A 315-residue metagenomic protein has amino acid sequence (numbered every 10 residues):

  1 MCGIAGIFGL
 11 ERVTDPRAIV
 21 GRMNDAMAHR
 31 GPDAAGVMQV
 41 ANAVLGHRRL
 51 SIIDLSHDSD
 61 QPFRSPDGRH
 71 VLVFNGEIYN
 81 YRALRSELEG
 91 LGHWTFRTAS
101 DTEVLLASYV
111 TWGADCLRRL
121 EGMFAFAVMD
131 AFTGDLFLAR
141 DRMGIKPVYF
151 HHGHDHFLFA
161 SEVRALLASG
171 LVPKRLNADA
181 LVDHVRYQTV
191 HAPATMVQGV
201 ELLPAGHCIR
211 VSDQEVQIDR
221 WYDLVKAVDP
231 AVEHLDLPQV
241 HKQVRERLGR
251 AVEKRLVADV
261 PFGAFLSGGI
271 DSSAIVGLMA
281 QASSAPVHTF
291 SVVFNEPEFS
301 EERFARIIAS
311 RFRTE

Functional and structural regions predicted by a protein language model:
M1-E315: Cysteine-centered catalytic environments shared across enzyme families
